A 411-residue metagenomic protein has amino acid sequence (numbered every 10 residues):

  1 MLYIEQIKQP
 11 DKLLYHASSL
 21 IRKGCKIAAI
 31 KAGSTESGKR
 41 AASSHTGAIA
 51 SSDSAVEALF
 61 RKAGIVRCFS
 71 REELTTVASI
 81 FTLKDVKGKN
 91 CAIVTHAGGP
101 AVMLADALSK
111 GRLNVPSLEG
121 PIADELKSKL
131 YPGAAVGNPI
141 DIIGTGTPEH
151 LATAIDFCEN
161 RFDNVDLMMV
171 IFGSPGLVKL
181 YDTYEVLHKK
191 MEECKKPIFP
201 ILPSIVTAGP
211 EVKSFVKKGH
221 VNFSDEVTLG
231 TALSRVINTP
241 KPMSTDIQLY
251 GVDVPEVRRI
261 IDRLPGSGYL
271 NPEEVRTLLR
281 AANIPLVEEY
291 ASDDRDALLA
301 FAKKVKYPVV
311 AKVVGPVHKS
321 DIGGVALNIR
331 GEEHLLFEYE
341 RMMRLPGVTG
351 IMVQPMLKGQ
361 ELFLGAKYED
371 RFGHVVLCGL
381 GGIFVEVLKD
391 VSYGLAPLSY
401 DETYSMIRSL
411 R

Functional and structural regions predicted by a protein language model:
M1-R411: Catalytic-core regions of core metabolic enzymes, especially those transforming organic acids/acyl-group intermediates
